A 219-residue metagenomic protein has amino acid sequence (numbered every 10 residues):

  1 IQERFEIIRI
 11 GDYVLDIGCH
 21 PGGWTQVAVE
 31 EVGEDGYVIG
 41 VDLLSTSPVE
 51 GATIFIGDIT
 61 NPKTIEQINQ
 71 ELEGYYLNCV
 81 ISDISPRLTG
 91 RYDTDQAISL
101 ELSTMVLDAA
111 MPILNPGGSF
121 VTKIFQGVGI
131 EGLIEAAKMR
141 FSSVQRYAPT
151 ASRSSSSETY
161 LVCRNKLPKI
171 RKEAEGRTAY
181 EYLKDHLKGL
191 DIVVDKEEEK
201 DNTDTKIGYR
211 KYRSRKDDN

Functional and structural regions predicted by a protein language model:
I1-I10: Class I SAM-dependent methyltransferase Rossmann-like catalytic core, especially the SAM/SAH-binding loop
I7, S154-N219: SAM/dcSAM-binding transferase cores
I8, V32-G33, L72, I113-L114: A generic alpha-to-beta junction signature in SAM-dependent methyltransferases
I10-H20: Conserved class I S-adenosyl-L-methionine
D12, G36, G118: Glycine-centered, small-residue-biased loops immediately flanking beta-strands in adenine/cofactor-binding cores
P21-E34: Conserved SAM-binding loop of SAM-dependent methyltransferases across substrates and taxa, primarily the Class I
V41-T89: S-adenosyl-L-methionine
Q96-I98, L102-Y147: Conserved Class I SAM-dependent methyltransferase catalytic core
